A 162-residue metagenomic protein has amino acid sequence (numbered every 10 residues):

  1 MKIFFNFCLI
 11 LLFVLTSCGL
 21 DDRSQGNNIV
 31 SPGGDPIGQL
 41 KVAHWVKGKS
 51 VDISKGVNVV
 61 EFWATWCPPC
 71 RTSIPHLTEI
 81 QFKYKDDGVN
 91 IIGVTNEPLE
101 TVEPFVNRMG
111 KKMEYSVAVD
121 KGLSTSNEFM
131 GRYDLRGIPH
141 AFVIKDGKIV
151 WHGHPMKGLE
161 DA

Functional and structural regions predicted by a protein language model:
M1-K41: N-terminal targeting signals for export/organelle localization
P32-N58: A short beta-strand-turn-helix
G56-N58, W63-W66, P98, G137: Short pre-active-site segment immediately N-terminal to redox-active cysteine/selenocysteine motifs in thiol-based
V59-V60, I91, A141: Hydrophobic beta-strand anchors of alpha/beta hydrolase catalytic cores
F62-F82, G93: Conserved redox-active cysteine motifs that mediate thiol-disulfide chemistry, especially di-cysteine Cys-X(1-2)-Cys
G88-T101, E114-S124: Thiol-based oxidoreductase modules, predominantly thioredoxin-like and allied folds used for disulfide exchange
V106-V143: Short, internal strand/loop/helix patches that form the active-site neighborhood or redox-interaction surface
R136-A162: Non-catalytic, surface beta->alpha helical segment in thiol-disulfide oxidoreductase systems
